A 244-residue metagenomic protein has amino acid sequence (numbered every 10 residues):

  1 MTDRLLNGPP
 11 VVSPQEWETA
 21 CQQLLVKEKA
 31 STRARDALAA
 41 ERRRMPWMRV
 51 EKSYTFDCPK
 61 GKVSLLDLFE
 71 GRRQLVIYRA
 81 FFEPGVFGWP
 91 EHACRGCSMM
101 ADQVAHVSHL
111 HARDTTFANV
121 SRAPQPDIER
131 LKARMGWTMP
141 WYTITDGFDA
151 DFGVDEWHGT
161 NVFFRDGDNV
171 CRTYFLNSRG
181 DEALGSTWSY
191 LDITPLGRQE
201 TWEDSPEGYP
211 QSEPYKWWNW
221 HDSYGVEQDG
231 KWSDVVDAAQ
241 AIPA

Functional and structural regions predicted by a protein language model:
M1-R113, R130-G136, P140, D146-A244: Non-globular targeting/processing and membrane-anchoring segments
T116-R122: Short internal beta-strands
R122-Q125, G147: Short beta-alpha junction loops
